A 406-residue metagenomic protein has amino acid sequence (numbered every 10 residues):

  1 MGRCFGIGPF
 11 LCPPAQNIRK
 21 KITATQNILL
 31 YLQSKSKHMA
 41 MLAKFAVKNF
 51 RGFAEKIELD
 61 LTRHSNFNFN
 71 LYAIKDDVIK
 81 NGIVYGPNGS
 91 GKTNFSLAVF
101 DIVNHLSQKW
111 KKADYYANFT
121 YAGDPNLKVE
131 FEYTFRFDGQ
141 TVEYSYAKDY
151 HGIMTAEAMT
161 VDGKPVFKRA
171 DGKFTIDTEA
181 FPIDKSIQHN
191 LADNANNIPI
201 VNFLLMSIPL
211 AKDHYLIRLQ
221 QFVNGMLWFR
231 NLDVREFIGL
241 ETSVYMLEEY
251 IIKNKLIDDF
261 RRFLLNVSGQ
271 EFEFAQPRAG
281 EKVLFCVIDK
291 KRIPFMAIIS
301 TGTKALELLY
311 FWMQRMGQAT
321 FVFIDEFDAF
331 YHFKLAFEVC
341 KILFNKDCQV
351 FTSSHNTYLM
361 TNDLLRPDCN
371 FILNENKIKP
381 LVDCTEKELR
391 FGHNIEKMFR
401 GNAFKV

Functional and structural regions predicted by a protein language model:
G2-R3, I7-G8: Targeting/processing segments of secretory and organellar proteins
I22, I28, L32-K44, F337-V406: C-terminal lobe/lid and adjacent interdomain/linker elements of RecA-like ASCE P-loop ATPase modules
N27-H38, K44-K48, K56-D60, S107-W312 (+1 more regions): Phosphate-coordinating catalytic segments in nucleotide- and nucleic-acid-processing enzymes
M39-F100: Pre-Walker A-like glycine/lysine-rich segment at the N-terminus of P-loop NTPase domains
D101-A113, G317, N345-D347: Post-Walker A helix-loop "phosphate-sensing" segment adjacent to the P-loop in P-loop NTPases
T320-F321: The start of beta-strands in P-loop NTPase/AAA+ ATPase cores
D325-E326: Walker B catalytic acidic pair
A329-F333: Conserved D-loop-proximal element of ABC-family nucleotide-binding domains
